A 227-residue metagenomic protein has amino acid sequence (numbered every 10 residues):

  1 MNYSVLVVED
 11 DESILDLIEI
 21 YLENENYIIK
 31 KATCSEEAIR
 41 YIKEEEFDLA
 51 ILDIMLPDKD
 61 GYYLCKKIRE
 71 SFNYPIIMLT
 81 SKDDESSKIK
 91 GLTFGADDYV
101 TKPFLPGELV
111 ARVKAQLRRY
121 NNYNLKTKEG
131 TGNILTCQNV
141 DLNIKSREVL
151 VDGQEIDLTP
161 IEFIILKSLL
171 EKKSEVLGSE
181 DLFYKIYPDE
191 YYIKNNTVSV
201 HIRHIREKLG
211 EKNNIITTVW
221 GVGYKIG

Functional and structural regions predicted by a protein language model:
M1-N124: N-terminal/domain-start alpha-helical segments
S4, A115-F163, K167-V176, E180: Short, Lys/Arg-enriched segments at the junction into DNA-binding effector domains of transcriptional regulators
N26, V110-V113, I144, I202 (+1 more regions): Short amphipathic alpha-helical/adjacent loop interface patches that line ligand and macromolecule-binding sites
D97, V222-G223: Short acidic-rich active-site patches of cyclic nucleotide enzymes
E148-N213, W220-V222: Positively charged, aromatic-enriched patches within helix-turn-helix-type DNA-binding elements, predominantly
I226-G227: Short, cationic-aromatic polyanion-contact patches
